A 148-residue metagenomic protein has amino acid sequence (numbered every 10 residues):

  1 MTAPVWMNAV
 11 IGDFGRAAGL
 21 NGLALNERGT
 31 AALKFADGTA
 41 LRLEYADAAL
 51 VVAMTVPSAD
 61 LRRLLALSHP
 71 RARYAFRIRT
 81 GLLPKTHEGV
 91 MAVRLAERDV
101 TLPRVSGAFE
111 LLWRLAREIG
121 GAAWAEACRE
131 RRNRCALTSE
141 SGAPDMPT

Functional and structural regions predicted by a protein language model:
M1-G38, Y74-P84: Charge-rich, low-complexity N-terminal segments
T2-W6, V10, D60-R63, R104-L111 (+1 more regions): Short amphipathic alpha-helical segments
I11, L20, S58, V93 (+1 more regions): Localized chelating/binding microdomains that coordinate divalent metal ions or stabilize phosphate-bearing
N26, A32-T55: Short, well-structured hydrophobic secondary-structure segments
Y45-A46, S58, R98, D145-T148: Intrinsically disordered, low-complexity proline-rich regions
L50-R94: Short, internal acidic amphipathic alpha-helical interface segments that mediate docking to partner proteins
L67-A75, R94-C128: Ampiphathic alpha-helical segments that act as solvent-exposed interaction surfaces
W124-T148: Short, highly charged C-terminal tails/helix-capping segments
